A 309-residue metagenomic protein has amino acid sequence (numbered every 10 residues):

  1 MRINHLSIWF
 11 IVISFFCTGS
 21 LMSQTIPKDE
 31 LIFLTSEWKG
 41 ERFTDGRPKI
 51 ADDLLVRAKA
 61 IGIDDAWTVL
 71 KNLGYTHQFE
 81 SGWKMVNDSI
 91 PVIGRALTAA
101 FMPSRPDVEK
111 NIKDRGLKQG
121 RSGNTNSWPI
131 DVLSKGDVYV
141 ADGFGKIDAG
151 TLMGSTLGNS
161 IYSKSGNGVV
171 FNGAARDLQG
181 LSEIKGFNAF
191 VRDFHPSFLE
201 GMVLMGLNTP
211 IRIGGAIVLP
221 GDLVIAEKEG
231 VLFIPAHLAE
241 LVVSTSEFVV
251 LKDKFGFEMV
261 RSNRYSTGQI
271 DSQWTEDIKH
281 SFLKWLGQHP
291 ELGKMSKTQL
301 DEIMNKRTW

Functional and structural regions predicted by a protein language model:
M1-L6: Positively charged n-region of N-terminal signal peptides that target proteins for export
S7-S20: Bacterial N-terminal signal peptides
Q24-T44, D53-R57: Short acidic, Pro/Gly- and aromatic-enriched capping/linker segments at domain boundaries
G46, I161, D222-V224: Buried hydrophobic positions in well-ordered alpha/beta secondary-structure cores of metabolic enzymes
V56-D65, V69-P220, I234-L283, G287-W309: Feature captures the catalytic cores and cofactor-binding loops of soluble hydro-lyases/lyases that act on carboxylate
G230-L232: Channel- or pocket-lining gating/hinge segments that regulate access to a cavity or pore
